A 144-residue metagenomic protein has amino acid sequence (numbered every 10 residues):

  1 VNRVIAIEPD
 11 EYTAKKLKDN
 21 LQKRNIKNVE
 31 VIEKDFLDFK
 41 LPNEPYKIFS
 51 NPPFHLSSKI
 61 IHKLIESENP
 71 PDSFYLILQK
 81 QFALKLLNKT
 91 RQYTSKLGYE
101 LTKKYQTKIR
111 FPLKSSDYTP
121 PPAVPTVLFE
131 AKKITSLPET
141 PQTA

Functional and structural regions predicted by a protein language model:
V1-T143: Catalytic cores of RNA-modifying enzymes
